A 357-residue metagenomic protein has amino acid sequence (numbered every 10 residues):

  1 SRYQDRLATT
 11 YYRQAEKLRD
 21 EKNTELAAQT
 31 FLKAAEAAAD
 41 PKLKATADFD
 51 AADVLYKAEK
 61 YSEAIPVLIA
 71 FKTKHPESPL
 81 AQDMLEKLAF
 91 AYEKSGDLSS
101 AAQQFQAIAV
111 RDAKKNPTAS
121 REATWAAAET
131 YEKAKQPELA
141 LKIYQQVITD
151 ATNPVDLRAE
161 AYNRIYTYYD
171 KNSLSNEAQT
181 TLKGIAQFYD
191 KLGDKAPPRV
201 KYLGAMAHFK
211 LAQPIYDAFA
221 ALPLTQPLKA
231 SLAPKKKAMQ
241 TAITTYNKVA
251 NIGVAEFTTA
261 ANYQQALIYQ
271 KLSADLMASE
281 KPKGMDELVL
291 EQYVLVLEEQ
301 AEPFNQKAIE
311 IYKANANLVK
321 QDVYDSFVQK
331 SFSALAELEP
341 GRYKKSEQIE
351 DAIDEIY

Functional and structural regions predicted by a protein language model:
S1-Y357: Acidic, polar-rich low-complexity tracts and alpha-helical solenoid repeat scaffolds
